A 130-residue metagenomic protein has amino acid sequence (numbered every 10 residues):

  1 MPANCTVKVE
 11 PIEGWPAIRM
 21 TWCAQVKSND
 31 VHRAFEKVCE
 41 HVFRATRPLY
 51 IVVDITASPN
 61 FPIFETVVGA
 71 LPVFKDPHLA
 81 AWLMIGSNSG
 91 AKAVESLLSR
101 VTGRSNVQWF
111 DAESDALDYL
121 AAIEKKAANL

Functional and structural regions predicted by a protein language model:
M1-L130: Amphipathic, Lys/Arg-enriched alpha-helical "gate/interface" segment within cytosolic domains that mediates
